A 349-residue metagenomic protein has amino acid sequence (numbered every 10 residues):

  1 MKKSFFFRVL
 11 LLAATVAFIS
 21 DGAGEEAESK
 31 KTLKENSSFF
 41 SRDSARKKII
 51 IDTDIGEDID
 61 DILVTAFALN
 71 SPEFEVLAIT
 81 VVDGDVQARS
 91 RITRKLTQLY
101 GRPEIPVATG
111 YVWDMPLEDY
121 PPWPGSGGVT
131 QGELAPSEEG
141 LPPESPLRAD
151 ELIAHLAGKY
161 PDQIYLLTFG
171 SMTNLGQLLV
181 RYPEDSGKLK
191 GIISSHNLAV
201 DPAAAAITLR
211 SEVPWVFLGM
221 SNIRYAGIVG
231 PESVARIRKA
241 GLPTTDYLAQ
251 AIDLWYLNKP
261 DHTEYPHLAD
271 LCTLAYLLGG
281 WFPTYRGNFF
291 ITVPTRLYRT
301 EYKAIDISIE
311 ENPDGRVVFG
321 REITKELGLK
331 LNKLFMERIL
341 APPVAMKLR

Functional and structural regions predicted by a protein language model:
M1-V9: Bacterial N-terminal signal peptides that target proteins for export
V9-A17: Bacterial N-terminal signal peptides
G22-S29: Boundary at the C-terminal end of the N-terminal hydrophobic targeting segment
T32-N36, F40-R46, L63-S71, E75 (+2 more regions): Conformational coupling and interaction surfaces
L33, S37-K95, S137-P231: Active-site histidine-anchored catalytic micro-motif
Q87-T97, E118-Y120, G125: Metal-dependent catalytic neighborhoods of phosphoester/phosphodiester hydrolases
L96-P106: Short, structured active-site "lid" loops
I105-G140: Surface-exposed loop and adjacent secondary-structure segments within mature catalytic domains
